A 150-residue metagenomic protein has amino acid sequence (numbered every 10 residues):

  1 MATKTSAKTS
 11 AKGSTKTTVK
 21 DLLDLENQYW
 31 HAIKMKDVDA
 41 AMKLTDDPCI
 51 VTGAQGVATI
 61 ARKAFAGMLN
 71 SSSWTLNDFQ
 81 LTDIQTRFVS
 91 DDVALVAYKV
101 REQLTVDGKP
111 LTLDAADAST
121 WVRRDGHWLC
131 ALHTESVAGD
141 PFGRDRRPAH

Functional and structural regions predicted by a protein language model:
A2-K43, I50-H150: A beta-strand edge to alpha-helix "cap/lid" segment located at domain peripheries
